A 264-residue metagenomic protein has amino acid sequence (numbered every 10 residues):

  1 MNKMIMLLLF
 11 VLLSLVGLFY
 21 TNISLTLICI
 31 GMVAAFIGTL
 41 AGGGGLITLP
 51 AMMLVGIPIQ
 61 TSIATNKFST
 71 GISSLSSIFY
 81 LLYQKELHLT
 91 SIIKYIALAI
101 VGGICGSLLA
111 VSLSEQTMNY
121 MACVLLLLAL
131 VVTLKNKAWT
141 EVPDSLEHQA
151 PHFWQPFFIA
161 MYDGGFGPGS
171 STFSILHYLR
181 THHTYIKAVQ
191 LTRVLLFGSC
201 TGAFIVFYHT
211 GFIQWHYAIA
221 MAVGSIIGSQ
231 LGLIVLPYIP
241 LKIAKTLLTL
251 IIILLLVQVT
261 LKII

Functional and structural regions predicted by a protein language model:
N2, M6, A64-T117, C200-I251: Selective hydrophobic functional segments
M6-F10, S14-P58, V142-L191, I219: Selected transmembrane alpha-helices and immediately adjacent juxtamembrane segments of polytopic inner-membrane
S14-N22, S76-Q84, S107, E115 (+2 more regions): Transmembrane helix exit motif
L18-S24, K67-F79, L127, G167-H177 (+1 more regions): Hydrophobic, membrane-facing alpha-helical anchors
L54-V55, T61, V111, L176-R180 (+2 more regions): Transmembrane helix-loop junction
K67, A122-L126, L130, R193 (+3 more regions): Residues within membrane-spanning alpha-helices of integral membrane proteins, especially the hydrophobic core/packing
F158-P168, A203, Y208, L255-I264: Hydrophobic alpha-helical transmembrane segments in multi-pass integral membrane proteins
